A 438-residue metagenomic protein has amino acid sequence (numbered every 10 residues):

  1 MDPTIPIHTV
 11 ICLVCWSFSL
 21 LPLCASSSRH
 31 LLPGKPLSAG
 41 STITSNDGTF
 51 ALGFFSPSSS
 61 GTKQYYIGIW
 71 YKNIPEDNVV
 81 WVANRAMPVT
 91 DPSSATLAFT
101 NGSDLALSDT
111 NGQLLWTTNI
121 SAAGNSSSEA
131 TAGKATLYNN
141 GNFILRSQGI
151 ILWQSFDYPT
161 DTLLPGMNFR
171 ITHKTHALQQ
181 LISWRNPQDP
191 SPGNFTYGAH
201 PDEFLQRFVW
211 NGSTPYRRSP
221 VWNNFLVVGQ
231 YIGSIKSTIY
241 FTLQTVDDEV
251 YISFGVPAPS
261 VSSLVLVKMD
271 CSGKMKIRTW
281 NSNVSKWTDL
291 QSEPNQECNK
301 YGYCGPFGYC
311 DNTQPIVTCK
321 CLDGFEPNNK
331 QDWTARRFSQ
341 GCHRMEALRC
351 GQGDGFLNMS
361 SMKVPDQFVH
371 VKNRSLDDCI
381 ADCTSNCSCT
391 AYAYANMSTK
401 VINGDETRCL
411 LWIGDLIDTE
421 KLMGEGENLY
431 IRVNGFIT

Functional and structural regions predicted by a protein language model:
D2-T438: Beta-rich ligand-binding surfaces for carbohydrates and other polyanions
